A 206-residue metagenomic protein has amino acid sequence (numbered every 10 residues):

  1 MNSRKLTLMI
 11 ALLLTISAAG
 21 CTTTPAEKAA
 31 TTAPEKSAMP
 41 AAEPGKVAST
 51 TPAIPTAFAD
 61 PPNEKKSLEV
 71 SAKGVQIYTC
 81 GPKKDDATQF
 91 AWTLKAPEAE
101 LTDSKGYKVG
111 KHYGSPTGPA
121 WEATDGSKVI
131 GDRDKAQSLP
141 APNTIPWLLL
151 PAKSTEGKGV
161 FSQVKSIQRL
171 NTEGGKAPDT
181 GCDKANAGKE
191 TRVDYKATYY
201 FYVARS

Functional and structural regions predicted by a protein language model:
M1-M9: Bacterial N-terminal signal peptides that target proteins for export
L12-L13: Short, linear, compositionally biased motifs with a strong N-terminal bias
S17-G20: C-terminal motif of bacterial Sec signal peptides marking the signal peptidase cleavage site
T22-P25: Bacterial signal peptide processing site
E27-A41: Low-complexity, Pro/Thr/Ser/Glu-rich flexible segments characteristic of extracytoplasmic/periplasmic regions
M39-I77, K84-S206: Primary mode marks residue(s) on the alpha4-beta5-alpha5 output face of response regulator receiver
